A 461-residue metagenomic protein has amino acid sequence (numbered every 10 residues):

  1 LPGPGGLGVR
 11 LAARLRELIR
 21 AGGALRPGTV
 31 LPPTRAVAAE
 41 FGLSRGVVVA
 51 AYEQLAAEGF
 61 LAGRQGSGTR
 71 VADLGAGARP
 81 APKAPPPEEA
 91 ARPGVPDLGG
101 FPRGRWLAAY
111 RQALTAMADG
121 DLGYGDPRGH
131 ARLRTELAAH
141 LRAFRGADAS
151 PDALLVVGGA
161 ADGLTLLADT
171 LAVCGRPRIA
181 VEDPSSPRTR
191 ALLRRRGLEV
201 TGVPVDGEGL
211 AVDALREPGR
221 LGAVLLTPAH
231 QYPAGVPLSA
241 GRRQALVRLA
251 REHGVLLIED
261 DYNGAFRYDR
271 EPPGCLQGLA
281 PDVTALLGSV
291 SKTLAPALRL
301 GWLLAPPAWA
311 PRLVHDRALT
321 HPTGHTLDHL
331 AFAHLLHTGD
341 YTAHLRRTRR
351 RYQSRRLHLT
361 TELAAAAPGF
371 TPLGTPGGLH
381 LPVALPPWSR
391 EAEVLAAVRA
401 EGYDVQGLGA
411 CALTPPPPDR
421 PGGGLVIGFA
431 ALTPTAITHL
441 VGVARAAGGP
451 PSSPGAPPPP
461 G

Functional and structural regions predicted by a protein language model:
L1-A113, L122, A318-G324, A333-L336 (+10 more regions): N-terminal basic, amphipathic alpha-helical segments
A76, P184-R188, G409-T414: Short, polar loop motifs at secondary-structure junctions
W106, L286-R349: Conserved core segment of the aminotransferase class I/II
G120-H253, A265-R267, E271-A285, Y352 (+2 more regions): Conserved core of the PLP fold type I
A160, D206-G207, A211, L215 (+21 more regions): Hydrophobic multi-pass inner-membrane translocation pores used for secretion and envelope-lipid/glycan export
I179-V181, I258, Q406: Short hydrophobic beta-strand element within catalytic cores of glycosyltransferases and related nucleotide-activated
